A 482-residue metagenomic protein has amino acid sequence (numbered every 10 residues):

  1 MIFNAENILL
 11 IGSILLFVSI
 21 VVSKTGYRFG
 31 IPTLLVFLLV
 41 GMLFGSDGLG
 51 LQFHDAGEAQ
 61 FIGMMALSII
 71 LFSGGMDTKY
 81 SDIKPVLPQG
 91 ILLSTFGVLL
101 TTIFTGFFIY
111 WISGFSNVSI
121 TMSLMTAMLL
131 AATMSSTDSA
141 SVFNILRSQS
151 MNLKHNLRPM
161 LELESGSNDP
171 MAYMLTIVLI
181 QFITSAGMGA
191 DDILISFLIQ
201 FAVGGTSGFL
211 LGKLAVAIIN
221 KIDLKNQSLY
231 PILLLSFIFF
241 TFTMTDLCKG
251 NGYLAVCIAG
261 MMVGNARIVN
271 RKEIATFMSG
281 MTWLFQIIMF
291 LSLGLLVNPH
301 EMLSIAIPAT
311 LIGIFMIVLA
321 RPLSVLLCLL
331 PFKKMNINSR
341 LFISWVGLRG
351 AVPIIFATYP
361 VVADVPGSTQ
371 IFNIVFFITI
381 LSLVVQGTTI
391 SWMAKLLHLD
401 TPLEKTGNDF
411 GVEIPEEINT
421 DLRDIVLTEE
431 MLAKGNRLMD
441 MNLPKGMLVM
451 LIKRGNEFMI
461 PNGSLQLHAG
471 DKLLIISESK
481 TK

Functional and structural regions predicted by a protein language model:
M1-L403, G407, E417: Transmembrane helical cores of multi-pass secondary ion antiporters/exchangers
R28-I31, L399-M439: Extended boundary segments
D47, I418-R423, K445-L448, K472: Generic structural motif recognizing short loop/turn segments at the entrances and edges of beta-strands
L161, E404-E413, V449-G455: Short linear loop/turn motifs
L194-I195, I222, L399, N408-V412 (+3 more regions): Short flexible/disordered coil segments
T428-K482: Cytosolic Rossmann-like ligand/nucleotide-binding regulatory domains
